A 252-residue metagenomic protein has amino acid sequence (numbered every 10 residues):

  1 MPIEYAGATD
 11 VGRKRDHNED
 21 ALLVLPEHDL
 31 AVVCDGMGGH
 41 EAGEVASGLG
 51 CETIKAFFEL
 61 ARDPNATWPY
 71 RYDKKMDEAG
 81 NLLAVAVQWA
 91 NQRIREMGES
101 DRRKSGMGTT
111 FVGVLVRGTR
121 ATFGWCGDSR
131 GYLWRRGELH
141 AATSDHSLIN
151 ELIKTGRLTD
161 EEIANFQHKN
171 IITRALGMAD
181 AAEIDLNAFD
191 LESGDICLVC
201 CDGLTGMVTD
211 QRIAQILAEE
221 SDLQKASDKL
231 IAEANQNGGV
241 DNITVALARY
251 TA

Functional and structural regions predicted by a protein language model:
M1-A252: PP2C/PPM-type serine/threonine phosphatase catalytic domain
